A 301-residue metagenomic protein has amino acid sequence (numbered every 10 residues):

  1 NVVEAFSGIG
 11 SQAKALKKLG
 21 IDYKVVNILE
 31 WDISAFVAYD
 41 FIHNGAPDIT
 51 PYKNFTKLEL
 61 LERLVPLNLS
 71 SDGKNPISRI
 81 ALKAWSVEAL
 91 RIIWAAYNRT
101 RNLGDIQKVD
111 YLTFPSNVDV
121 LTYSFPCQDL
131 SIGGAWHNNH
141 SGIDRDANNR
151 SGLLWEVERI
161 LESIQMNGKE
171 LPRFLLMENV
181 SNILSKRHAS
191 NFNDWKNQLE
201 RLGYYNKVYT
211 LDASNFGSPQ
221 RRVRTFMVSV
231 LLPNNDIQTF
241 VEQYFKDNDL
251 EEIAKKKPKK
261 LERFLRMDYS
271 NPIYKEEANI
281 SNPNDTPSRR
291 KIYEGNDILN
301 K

Functional and structural regions predicted by a protein language model:
N1-L171, S181-N193, E200: Core alpha/beta nucleotide-donor-binding catalytic domains of modification enzymes
N1-V26, F36, P66-P76, W85 (+4 more regions): S-adenosyl-L-methionine-dependent DNA methyltransferase catalytic core
H43, S218-R221: A short catalytic or substrate-binding loop motif that flags glycine-/basic-rich loops and adjacent residues that bind
K108-Y111, A213-S218: A short acidic, often aromatic-flanked loop/helix-cap motif at beta-alpha or helix-coil junctions that lines enzyme
T122, V208-T210, F226-V228: Conserved hydrophobic/aromatic beta-strand scaffold that supports enzyme active sites
S181, G203-N215: Conserved S-adenosyl-L-methionine
K186, Y209, Q238-T239: Intrinsically disordered, low-complexity regions enriched in proline, serine, glycine and charged residues
